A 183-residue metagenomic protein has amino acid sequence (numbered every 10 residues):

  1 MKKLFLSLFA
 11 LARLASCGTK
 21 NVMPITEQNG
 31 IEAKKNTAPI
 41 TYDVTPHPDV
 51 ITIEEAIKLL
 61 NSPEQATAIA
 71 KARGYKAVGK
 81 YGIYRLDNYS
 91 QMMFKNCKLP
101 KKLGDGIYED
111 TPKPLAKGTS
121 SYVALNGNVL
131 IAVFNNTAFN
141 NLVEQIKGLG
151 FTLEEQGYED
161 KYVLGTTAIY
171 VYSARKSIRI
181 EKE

Functional and structural regions predicted by a protein language model:
L4-R13: Sec-dependent N-terminal signal peptides
G18-K20: Bacterial signal peptide processing site
T26-L59: N-terminal low-complexity, Pro/Thr/Ser-rich intrinsically disordered segments that act as propeptides or flexible
I51-L60, G127-N135: Second-shell loop/turn segments in exported
A56-L86: N-terminal secretory signal peptides
A77-G79, M92-E159: Long, charged/polar, surface-exposed segments that mediate recognition or autoinhibition
E159-A174, R179-E181: Short, exposed beta-strand-loop hairpins at the edges of beta-sheets in extracellular/periplasmic proteins
